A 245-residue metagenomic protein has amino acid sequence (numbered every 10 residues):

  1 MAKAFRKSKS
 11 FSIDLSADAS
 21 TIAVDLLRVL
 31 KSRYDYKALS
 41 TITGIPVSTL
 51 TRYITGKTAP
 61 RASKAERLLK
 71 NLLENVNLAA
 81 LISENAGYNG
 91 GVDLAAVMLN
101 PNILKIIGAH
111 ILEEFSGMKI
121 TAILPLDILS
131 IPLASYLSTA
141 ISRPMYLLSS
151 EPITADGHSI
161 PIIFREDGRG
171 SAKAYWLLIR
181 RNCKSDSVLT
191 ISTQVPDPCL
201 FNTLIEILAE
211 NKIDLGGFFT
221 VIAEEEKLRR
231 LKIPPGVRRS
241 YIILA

Functional and structural regions predicted by a protein language model:
A2-I22, T203-A245: PRPP-dependent phosphoribosyltransferase catalytic core
S10-R33, K37-A38, R52-K119: Active-site-facing substrate-recognition patch
T41: Alpha-helical residues within the helix-turn-helix
K119-L129: Short glycine-rich phosphate-binding loop at a beta-alpha junction
T121, D186, G216: Conserved acidic residues
L133-I141, L204: Short Gly/Thr/Asp-enriched flexible loops that form oxyanion-binding sites at enzyme active sites
S142-L189, P198, N202: Short, glycine/charge-rich flexible loops or terminal/linker lids adjacent to PRPP-binding catalytic cores
